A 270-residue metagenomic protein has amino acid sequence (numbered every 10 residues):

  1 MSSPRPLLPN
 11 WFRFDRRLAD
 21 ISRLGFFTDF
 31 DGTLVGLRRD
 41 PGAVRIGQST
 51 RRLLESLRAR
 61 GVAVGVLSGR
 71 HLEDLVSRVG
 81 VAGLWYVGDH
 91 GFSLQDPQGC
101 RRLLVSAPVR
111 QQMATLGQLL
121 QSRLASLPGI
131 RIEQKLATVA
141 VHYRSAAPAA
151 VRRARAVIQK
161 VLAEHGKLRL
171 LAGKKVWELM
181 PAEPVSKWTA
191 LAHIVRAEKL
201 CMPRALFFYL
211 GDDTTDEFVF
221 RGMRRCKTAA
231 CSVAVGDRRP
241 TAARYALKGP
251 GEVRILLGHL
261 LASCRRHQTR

Functional and structural regions predicted by a protein language model:
S2-P9, I21, W188-R270: Mg2+-dependent phosphoryl-transfer enzymes with acidic/Ser/Thr/Gly-rich catalytic loops
R5-S22, D74-V79: Short amphipathic alpha-helices and their capping/turn segments at secondary-structure boundaries
R17-R39, V66, L191: Asp-based phosphoryl-transfer active-site loop
L37, V44-K135: Active-site phosphate-binding/coordination module
R70-D89, A149-R169: Substrate-recognition/cap helix-loop segment adjacent to the acidic, metal-dependent catalytic center of Asp-based
D89, D96-A114, Q118, G173-P203: Substrate-recognition "cap/lid" segment bordering the active-site pocket of phosphatases
I130-P148, K167-M180: Charged, glycine-interspersed solvent-exposed loop segments at helix/strand-loop junctions that cap or gate access
